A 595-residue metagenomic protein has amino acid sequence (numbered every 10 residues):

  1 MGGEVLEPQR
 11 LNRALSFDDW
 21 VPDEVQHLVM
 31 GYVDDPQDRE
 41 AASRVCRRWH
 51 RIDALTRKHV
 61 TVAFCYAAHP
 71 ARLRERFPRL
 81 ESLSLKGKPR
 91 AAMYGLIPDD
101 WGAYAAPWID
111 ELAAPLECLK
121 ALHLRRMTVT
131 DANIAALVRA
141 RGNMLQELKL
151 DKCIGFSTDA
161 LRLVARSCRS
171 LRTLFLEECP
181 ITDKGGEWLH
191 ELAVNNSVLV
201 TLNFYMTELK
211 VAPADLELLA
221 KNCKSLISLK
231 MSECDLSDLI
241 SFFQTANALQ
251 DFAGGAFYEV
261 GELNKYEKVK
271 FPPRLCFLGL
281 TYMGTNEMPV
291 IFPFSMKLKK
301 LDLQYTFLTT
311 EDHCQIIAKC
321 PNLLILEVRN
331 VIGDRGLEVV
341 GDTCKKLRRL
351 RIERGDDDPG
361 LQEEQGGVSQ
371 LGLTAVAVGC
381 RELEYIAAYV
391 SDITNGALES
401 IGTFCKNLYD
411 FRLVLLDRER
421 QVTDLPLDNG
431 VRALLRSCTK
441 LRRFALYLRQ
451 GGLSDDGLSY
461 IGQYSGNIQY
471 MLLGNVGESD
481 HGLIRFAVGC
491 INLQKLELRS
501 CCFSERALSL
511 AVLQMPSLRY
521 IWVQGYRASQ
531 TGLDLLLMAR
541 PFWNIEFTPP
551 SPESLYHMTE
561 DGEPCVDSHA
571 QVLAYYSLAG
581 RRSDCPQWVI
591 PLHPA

Functional and structural regions predicted by a protein language model:
G2-P8, A92-G95, E111, K184 (+6 more regions): C-terminal capping region of solenoid repeat domains
G2-R44: N-terminal Skp1-binding subsegment of the F-box domain
L11-N12, A41-R44, A63-Y66, A103-A105 (+7 more regions): Eukaryotic beta-rich interaction modules
D38-T56, A68, P78: Short helix-loop-helix/strand-helix junction enriched in hydrophobic and basic residues
L55, R72-C153, L163-V164, R169-E177 (+3 more regions): N-terminal adaptor/linker regions at the entrance to substrate-recognition repeat cores in CRL/SCF substrate receptors
V62-A71, P552-L555: Post-kinase regulatory C-tail/linker adjacent to protein kinase catalytic domains
